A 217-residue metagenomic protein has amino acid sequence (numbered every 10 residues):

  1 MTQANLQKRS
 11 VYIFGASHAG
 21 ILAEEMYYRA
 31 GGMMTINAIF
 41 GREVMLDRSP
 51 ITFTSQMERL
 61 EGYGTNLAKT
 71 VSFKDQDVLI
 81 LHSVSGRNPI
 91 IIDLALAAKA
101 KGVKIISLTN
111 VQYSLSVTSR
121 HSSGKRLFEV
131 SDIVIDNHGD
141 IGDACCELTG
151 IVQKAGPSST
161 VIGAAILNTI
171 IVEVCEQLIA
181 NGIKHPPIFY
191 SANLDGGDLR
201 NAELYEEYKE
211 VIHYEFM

Functional and structural regions predicted by a protein language model:
M1-S10, S72-K74: Glycine-rich phosphate/diphosphate-binding loops that line cofactor/substrate pockets in enzymes
T2-A4, D47, D198-N201: Short, solvent-exposed polar/charged micro-motifs at secondary-structure junctions
I13-I171: Glycine-rich phosphate-binding loops that contact phosphosugars or nucleotide phosphates
E24-E25, F73-D75, I151-K154, A192-Y208 (+1 more regions): Ligand-binding pocket scaffold of soluble enzyme catalytic domains
D143-E147, E176-A202: Internal, active-site/partner-interface "lid" segment
M217: Interdomain hinge/lid region at the active-site interface of Rossmann-like NAD(P)-dependent oxidoreductases
